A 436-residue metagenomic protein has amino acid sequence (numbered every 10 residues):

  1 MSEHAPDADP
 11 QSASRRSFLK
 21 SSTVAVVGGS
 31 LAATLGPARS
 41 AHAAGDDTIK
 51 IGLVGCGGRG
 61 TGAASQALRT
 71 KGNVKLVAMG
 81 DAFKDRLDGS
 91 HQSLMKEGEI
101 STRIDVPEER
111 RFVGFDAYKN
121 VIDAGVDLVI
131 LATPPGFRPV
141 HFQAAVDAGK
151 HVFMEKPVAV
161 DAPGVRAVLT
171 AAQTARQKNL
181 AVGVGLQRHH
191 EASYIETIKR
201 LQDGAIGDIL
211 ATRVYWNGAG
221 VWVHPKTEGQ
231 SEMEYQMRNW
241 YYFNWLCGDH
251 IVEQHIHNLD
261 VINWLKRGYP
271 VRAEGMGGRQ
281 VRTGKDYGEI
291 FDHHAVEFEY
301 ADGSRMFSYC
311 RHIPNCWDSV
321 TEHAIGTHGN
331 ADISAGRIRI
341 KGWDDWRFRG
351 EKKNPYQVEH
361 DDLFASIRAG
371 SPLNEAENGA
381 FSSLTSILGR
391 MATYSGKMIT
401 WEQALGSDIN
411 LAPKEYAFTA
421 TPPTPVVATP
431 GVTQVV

Functional and structural regions predicted by a protein language model:
S2-K150, A167-N179, V436: N-terminal glycine-/serine-/threonine-rich beta1-alpha1-beta2 phosphate-ribose binding loop of Rossmann-like
E3, S12, S21-S30, G62 (+6 more regions): C-terminal helical cap and adjacent loop that interface with cofactors, partners, or active-site loops
G55-G60, Q177-V184, R188-G288, F298 (+6 more regions): Predominantly a Rossmann-like dinucleotide-binding segment in NAD(P)-dependent oxidoreductases
C56, L131-A132, E155, V184-Q187 (+2 more regions): Conserved beta-strand->loop/alpha-helix structural units within folded catalytic cores of enzymes with alpha/beta
A78, I130-L131, F153-E155, V182-G185 (+2 more regions): Short catalytic-loop micro-motif centered on adjacent basic/acidic residues
F83, F112-F115, P134-R138, A159-D161 (+3 more regions): Short, solvent-exposed turn/loop segments enriched in Gly/Ser/Thr/Pro and often Arg
A148-D161: ADP-ribose/adenylate-binding Rossmann-like module
